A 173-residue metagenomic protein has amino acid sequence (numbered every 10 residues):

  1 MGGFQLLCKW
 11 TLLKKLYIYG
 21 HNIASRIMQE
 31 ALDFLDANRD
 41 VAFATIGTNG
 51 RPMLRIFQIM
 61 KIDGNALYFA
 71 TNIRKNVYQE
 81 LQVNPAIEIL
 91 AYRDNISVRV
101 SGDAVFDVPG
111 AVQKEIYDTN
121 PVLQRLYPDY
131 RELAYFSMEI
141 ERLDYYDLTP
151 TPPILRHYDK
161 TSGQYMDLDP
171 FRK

Functional and structural regions predicted by a protein language model:
G2-G3, G20: Residue-identity detector for glycine
L13-A42: Active-site-proximal "nucleotidyltransferase
G20-N22, R99-K173: Charged, gly/pro-rich active-site loop segments
F34-T48, I87-A91: A short, Trp-centered hydrophobic/proline-enriched beta-strand micro-motif
A42, A66-Y68, R99, D144: General beta-strand recognition
M60-N95: A short mixed-secondary-structure module that forms the rim of ligand-binding clefts
